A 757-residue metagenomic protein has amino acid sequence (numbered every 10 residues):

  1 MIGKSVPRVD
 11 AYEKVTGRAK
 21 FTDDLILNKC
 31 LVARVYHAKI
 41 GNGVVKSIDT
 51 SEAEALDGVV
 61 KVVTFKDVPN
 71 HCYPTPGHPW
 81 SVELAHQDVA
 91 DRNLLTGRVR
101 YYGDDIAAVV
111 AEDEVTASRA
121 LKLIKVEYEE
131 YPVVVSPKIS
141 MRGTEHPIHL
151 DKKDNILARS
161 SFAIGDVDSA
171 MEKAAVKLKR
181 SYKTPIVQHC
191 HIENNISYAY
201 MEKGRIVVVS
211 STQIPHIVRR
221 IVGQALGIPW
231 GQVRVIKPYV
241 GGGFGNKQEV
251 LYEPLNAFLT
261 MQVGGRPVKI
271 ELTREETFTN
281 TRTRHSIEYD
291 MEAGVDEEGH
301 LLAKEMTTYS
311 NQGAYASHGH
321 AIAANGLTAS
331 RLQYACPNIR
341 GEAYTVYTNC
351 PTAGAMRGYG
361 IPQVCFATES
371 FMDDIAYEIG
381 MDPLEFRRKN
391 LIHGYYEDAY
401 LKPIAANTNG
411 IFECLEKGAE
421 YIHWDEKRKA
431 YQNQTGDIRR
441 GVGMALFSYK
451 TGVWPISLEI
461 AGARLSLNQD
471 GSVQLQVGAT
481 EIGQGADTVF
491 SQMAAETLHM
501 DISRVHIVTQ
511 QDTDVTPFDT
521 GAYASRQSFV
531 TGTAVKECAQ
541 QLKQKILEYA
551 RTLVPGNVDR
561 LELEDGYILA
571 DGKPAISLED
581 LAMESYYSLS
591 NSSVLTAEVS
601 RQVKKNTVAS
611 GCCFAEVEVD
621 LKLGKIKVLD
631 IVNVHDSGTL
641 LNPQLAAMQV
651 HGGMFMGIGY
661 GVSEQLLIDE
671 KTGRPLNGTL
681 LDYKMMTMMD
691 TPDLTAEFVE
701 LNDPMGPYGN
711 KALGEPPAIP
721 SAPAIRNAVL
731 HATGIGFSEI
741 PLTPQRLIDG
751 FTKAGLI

Functional and structural regions predicted by a protein language model:
M1-L157, K177-R180: Flexible, low-hydrophobicity surface segments
K4, D10-E13, V82-H86, D154-S197 (+6 more regions): Glycine-rich loop/linker segments at domain edges
Y12-E13, K122-V135, Q213, R220 (+5 more regions): Extended active-site and interfacial segments that coordinate phosphate-rich ligands in large catalytic machineries
A33, I206-S210, S472-V477, V628: Short, aliphatic-rich beta-strand segments
F65-K66, I228-Q232, M261-K269, E297 (+3 more regions): C-terminal catalytic domains of large/alpha subunits in multi-subunit enzymes
C72-G77, A120-L123, R219-I221, F244-V250 (+10 more regions): Short acidic, glycine/serine/threonine-rich loops at helix termini
G143-L226, N390-S472, V599, L676-M688 (+1 more regions): Helix-loop-helix junctions that connect adjacent transmembrane helices in secondary transporters/permeases, recognized
G243-E271, A486-M493: Thiamine diphosphate
